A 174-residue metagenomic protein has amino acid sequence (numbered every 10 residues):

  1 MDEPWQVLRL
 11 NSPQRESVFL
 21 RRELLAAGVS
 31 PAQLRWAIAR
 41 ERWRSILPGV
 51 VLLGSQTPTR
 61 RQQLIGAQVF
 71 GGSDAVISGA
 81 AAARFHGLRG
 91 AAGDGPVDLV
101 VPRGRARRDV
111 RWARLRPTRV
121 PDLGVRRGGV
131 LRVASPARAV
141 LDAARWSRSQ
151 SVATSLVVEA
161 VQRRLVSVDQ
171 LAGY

Functional and structural regions predicted by a protein language model:
M1-Y174: Short gly/ser-rich loop at a beta-strand->alpha-helix junction or flexible surface loop bordering the NTP-binding
